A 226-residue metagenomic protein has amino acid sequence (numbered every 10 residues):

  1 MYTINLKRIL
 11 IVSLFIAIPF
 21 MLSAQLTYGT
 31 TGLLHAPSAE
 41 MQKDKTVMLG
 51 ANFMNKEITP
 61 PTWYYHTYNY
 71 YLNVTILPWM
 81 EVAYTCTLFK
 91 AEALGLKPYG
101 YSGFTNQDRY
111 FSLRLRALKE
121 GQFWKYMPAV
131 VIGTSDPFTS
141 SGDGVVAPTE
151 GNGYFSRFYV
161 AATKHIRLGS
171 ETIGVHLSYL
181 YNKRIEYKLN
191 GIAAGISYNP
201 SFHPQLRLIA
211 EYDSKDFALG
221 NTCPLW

Functional and structural regions predicted by a protein language model:
Y2-I11: Bacterial N-terminal signal peptides that target proteins for export
A24-F158, T163-G169, L180-Y181, S201-P204 (+1 more regions): Transmembrane beta-barrel domains of Gram-negative outer membranes and organellar outer membranes
T172-S178: Alpha-helical interaction elements
K183-I185, N190: Solenoidal tandem-repeat scaffolds enriched in leucines and small polar residues
G191-N199, H203-W226: Outer membrane beta-barrel transmembrane domains
